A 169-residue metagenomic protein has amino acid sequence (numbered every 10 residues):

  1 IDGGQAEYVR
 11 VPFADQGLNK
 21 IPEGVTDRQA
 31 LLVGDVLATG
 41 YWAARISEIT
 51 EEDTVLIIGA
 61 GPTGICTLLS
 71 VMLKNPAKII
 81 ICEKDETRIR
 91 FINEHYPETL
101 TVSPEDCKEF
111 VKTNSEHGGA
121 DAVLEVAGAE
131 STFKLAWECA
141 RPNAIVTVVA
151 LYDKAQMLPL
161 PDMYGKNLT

Functional and structural regions predicted by a protein language model:
I1-L18: Glycine-rich phosphate/adenylate-binding loop and adjacent beta-alpha elements of nucleotide- or dinucleotide-binding
G4, Q16, L31, D35-A38 (+5 more regions): Conserved active-site and cofactor/substrate-binding residues in soluble primary-metabolism enzymes
E7, E83, E125: Acidic-residue sensor for enzyme active/binding pockets
P12, P22, R141: Residue-level recognition of the GNAT/N-acetyltransferase active site
K20-E105: Mid-domain Rossmann-like dinucleotide-binding core that forms the NAD(H)/NADP(H) cofactor-binding site
S47-I49, M72, I89-T169: Glycine-rich cofactor phosphate-binding loops and adjacent beta1-alpha1 units of small-molecule cofactor enzyme domains
